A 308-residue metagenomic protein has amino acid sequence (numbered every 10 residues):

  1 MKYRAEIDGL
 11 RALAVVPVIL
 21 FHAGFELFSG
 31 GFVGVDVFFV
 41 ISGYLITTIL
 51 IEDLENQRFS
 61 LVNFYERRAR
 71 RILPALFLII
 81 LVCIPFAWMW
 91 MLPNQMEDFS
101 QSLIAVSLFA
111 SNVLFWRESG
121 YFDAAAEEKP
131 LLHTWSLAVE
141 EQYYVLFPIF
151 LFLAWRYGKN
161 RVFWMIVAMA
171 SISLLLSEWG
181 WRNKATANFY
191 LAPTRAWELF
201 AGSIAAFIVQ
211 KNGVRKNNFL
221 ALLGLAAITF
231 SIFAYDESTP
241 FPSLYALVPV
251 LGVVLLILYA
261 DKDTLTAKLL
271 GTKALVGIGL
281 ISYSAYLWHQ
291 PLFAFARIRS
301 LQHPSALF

Functional and structural regions predicted by a protein language model:
M1-F308: Membrane-interface helix/loop caps of multi-pass membrane proteins
